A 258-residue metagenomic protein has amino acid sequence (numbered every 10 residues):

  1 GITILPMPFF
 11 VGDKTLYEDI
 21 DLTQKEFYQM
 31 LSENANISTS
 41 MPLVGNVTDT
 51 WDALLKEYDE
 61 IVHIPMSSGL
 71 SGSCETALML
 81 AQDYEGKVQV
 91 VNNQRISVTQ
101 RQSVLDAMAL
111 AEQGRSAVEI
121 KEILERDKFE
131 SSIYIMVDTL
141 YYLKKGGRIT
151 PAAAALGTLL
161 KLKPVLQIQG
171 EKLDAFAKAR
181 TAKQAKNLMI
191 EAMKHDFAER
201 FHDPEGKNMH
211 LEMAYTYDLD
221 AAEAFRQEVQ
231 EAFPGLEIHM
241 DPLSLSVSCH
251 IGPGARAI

Functional and structural regions predicted by a protein language model:
G1-K14, E60, G69-Q89, R95-A257: Mixed-charge interfacial surface used for oligomerization/domain docking and macromolecular partner engagement
G1-P42, N46: N-terminal glycine-rich anion-binding loop in soluble enzyme alpha/beta folds
T23-F27, K56, L78-D83: A short glycine/small-residue-enriched secondary-structure motif
Q24-E33, D49-T50, A182-A192: Short alpha-helical interface patches
N34-S68, T76, K121: Glycine-rich phosphate- or other oxyanion-binding loops that anchor nucleotides, phosphorylated ligands
